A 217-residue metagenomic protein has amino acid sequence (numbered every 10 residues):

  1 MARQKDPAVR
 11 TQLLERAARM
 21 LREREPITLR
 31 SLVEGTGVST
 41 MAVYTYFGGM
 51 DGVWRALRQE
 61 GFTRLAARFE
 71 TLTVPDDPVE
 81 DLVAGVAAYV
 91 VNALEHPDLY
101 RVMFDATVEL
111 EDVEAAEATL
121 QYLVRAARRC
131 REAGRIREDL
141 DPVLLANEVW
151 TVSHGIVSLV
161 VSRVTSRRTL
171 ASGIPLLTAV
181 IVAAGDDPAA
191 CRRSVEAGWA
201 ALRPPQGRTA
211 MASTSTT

Functional and structural regions predicted by a protein language model:
A8-A17, L32, L57-G61, L65 (+2 more regions): Generic hydrophobic, amphipathic alpha-helix propensity
Q12, M20-G52, A56: Helix-turn-helix
V53-G61, M103, T119: Alpha-helical DNA-contacting segments of helix-turn-helix folds
Q59-L82, E114-A118, R129: Amphipathic alpha-helical linker/stalk segments
E70-L99, P142, A146-V149: Hydrophobic alpha-helical connector segments
L94-L110, S158-S162: Amphipathic alpha-helical segments used for helix-helix packing
E109-R135, V143-T151, P175-T178: Amphipathic alpha-helical packing segments from all-alpha helical-bundle domains
R125-A133, S162-T217: C-terminal peripheral helix-coil segments that are non-catalytic and often amphipathic
